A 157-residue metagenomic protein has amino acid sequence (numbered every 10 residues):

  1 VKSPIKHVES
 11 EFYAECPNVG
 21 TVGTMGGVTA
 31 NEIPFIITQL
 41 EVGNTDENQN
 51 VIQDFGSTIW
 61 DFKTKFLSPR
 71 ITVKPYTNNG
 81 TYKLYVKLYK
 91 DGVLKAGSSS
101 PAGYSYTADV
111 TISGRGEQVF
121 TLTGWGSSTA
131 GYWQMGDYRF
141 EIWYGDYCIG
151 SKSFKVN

Functional and structural regions predicted by a protein language model:
V1, V73-P75, Y104-D137: Short, solvent-exposed, Trp/other aromatic-anchored flexible loops in extracytoplasmic proteins
K2-P4, S128-S153: Short, exposed beta-strand-loop hairpins at the edges of beta-sheets in extracellular/periplasmic proteins
S3-G27, Y147-N157: Short beta-strand elements
G27-I37, N44: Proline/serine/threonine-rich low-complexity linkers at boundaries of modular beta-sandwich domains
G43-K83: Contiguous beta-strand segments within globular domains
D46, K90-L94, D146: Solvent-exposed strand-loop boundary residues in beta-sheet-rich modules
L84-K90, I142: Conserved aromatic beta-strand anchor motif in extracellular beta-sandwich/beta-rich domains
V93-S105, C148-G150: Surface-exposed loop/edge segments in extracytoplasmic proteins
